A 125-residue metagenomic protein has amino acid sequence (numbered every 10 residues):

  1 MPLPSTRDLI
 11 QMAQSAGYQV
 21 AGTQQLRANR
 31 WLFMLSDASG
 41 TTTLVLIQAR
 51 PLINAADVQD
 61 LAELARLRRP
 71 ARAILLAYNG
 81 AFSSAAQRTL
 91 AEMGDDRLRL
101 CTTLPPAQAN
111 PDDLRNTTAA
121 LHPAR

Functional and structural regions predicted by a protein language model:
M1, T41, A65-L67: A short alpha-helix capping/helix-coil boundary motif
M1-N29: Acidic-basic catalytic patches of nuclease active cores, encompassing PD-(D/E)XK and other metal-cofactor nuclease
P4, I53-A56, A109: Short coil/turn linker and secondary-structure boundary residues
A13-G17, A65, G94-R97, T118: Conserved NTP-handling cores and scaffolds of large molecular machines
N29-S36: Short acidic loop-to-beta-strand element that houses the catalytic metal-binding Asp/Glu of nuclease active sites
S36-T42: Short alpha-helical DNA-recognition segment
V45-L104: Catalytic cores of nucleic-acid endonucleases
L90-R125: Charged, structured surface patches that assemble and position nucleic-acid processing machinery
